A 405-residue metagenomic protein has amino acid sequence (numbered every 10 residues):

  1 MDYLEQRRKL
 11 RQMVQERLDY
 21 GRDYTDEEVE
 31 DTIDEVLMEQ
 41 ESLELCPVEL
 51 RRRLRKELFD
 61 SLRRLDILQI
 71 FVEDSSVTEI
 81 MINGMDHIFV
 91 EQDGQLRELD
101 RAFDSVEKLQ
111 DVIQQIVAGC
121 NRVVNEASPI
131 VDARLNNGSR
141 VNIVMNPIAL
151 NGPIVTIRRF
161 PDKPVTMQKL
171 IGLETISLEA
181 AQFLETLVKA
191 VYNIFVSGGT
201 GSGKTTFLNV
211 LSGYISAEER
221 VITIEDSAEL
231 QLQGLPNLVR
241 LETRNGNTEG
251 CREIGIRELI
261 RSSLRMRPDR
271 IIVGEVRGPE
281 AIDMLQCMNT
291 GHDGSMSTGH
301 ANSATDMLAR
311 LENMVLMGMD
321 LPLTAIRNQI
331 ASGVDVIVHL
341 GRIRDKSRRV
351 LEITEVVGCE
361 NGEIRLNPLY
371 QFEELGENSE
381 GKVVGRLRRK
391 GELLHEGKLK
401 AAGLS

Functional and structural regions predicted by a protein language model:
M1-V124, L135: N-terminal accessory targeting/assembly segments
D74, H87, E91-A190: P-loop NTP-binding catalytic core
D162-G172, G213-R261, M307-L311: P-loop NTPase switch/communication element
V196: Hydrophobic anchor at the beta1->P-loop junction of P-loop NTPases
K204: Conserved lysine of the Walker
E225, L232-P236, S263-N361: Conserved P-loop NTPase nucleotide-binding/switch module
D345-S405: NTP-binding/hydrolysis catalytic cores, primarily Walker-type P-loop NTPases
